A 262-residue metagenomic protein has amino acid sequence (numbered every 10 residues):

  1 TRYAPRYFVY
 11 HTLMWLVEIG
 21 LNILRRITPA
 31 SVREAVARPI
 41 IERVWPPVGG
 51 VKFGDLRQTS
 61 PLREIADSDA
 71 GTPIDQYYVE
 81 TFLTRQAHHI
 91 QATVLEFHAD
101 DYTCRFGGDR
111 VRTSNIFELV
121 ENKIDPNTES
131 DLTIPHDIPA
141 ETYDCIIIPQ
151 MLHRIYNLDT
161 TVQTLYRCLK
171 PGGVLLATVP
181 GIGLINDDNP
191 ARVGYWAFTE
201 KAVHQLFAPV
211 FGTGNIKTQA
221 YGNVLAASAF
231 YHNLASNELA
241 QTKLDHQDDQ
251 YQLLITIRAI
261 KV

Functional and structural regions predicted by a protein language model:
T1-E64: Membrane-proximal basic amphipathic "stem/tether" segments
H11-W15, L21, R26-S31, R85 (+2 more regions): A C-terminal cap/extension of S-adenosyl-L-methionine-dependent methyltransferases that defines the acceptor-substrate
R85-H136: Class I SAM-dependent methyltransferase SAM/SAH-binding core
T133-I146: A short acidic, Gly/Pro-enriched loop at the edge of an enzyme's catalytic core that lines a small-molecule cofactor
D144-Y156: A short SAM/SAH-binding and catalytic strip from SAM-dependent methyltransferases
D159-V174: A short glycine-rich, Lys/Arg-flanked "PGG" loop and its adjoining helix->strand segment in the class I
A177-V179: Acidic carboxylate diad motif detector
D187-L206: Acceptor-substrate binding/catalytic loop of class I
